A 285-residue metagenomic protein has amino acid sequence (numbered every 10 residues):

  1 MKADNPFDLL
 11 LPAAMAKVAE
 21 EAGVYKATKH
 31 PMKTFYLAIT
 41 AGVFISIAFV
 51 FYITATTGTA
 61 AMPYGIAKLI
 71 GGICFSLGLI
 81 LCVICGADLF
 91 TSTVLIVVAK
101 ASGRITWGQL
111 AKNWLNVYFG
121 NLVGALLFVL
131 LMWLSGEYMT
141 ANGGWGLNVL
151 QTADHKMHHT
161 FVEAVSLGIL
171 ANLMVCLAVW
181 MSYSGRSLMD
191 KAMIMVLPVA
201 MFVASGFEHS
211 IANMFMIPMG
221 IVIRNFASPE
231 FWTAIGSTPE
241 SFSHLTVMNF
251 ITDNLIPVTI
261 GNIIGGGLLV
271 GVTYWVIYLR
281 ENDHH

Functional and structural regions predicted by a protein language model:
M1-H285: Alpha-helical transmembrane segments and their helix-helix packing motifs
